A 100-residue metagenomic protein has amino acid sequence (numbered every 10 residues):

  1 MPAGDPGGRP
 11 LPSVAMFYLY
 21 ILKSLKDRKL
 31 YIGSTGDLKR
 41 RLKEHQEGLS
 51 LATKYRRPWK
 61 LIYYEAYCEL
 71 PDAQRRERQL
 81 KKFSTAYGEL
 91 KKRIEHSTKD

Functional and structural regions predicted by a protein language model:
M1-L51, Y55-K60, Y64-K81, T85-G88 (+1 more regions): GIY-YIG nuclease catalytic motif and its immediate N-terminal context
